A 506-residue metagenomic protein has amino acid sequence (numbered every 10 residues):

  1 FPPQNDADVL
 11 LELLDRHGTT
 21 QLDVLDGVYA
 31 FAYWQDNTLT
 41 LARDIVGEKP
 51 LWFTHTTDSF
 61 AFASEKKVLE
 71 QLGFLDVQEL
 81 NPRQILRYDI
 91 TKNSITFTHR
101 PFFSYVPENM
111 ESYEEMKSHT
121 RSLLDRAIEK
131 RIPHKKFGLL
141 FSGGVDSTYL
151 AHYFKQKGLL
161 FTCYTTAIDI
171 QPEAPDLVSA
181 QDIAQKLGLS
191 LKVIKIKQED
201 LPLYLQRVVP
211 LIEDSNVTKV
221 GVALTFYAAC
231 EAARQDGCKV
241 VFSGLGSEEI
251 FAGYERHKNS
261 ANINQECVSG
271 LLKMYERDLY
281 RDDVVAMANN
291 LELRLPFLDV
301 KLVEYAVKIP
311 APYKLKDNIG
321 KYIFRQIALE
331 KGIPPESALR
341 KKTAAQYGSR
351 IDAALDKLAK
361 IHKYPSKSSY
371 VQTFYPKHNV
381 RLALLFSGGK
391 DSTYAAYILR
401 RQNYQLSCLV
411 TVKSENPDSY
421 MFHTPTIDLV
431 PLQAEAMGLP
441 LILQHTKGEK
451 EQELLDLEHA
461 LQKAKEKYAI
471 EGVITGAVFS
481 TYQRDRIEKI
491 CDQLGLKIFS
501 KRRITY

Functional and structural regions predicted by a protein language model:
F1-P202, R207-E213, E330: Cysteine-centered catalytic environments shared across enzyme families
H134, A233-C238, A464-E471: Glycine-rich phosphate-binding loop signature in dinucleotide/nucleotide-binding domains
K136-L187, V380-D428, R502: ATP-dependent adenylation/pyrophosphate-handling site
F137-L139, K239-G244, A328, A469-A477: Short glycine-rich phosphate-binding loop at a beta-alpha junction
L177-I212, V240-L245, I250, K301 (+3 more regions): A conserved beta-strand->alpha-helix junction
V241-E266, K273-Y364, A434, G495-F499 (+1 more regions): Mid-to-C-terminal catalytic subdomains of enzymes that bind/position adenosyl phosphate moieties or nucleic-acid
F251-H257, F479-D492: Short Gly/Thr/Asp-enriched flexible loops that form oxyanion-binding sites at enzyme active sites
K363-N379: Acidic, carboxylate-rich catalytic segments that either coordinate divalent cations
